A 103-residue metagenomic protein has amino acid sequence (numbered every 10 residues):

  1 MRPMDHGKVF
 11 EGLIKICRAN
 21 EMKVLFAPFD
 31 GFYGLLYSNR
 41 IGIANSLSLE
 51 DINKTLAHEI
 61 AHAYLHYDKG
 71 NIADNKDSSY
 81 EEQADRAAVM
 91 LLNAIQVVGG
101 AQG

Functional and structural regions predicted by a protein language model:
M1-G103: Active-site hotspot residues in diverse enzymes, especially metal/ion-binding acidic/histidine motifs
